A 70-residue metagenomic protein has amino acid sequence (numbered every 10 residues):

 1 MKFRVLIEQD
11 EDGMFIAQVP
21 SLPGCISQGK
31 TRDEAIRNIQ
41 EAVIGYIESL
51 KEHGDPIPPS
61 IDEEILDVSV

Functional and structural regions predicted by a protein language model:
M1-R4, R37-V70: Short, charged, surface-exposed hinge/linker loops at domain edges that act as mobile lids or interdomain connectors
I7-L22: Short aromatic-glycine-(Arg/Gly/Cys) micro-motifs in beta-strand/loop hairpins
P23-R32: A short, exposed loop/beta-hairpin motif centered on an aromatic-Gly-Thr core
